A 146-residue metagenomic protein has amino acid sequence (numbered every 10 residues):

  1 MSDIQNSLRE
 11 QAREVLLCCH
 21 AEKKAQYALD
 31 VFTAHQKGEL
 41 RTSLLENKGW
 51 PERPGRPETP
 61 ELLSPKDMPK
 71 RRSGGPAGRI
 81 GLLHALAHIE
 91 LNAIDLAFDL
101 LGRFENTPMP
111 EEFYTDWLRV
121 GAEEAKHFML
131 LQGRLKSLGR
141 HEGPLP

Functional and structural regions predicted by a protein language model:
M1-P146: Non-heme di-metal
